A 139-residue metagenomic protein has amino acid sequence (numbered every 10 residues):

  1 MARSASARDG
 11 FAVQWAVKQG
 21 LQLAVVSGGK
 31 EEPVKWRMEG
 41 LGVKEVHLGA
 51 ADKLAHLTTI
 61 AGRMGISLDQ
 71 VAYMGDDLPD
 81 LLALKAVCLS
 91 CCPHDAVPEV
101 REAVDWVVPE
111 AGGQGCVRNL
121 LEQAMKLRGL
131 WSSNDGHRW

Functional and structural regions predicted by a protein language model:
M1-A55, W139: Alpha-helical substrate-recognition element adjacent to the catalytic core
M1-S6, E45-H47, L54-W139: Mg2+-dependent phosphoryl-transfer enzymes with acidic/Ser/Thr/Gly-rich catalytic loops
